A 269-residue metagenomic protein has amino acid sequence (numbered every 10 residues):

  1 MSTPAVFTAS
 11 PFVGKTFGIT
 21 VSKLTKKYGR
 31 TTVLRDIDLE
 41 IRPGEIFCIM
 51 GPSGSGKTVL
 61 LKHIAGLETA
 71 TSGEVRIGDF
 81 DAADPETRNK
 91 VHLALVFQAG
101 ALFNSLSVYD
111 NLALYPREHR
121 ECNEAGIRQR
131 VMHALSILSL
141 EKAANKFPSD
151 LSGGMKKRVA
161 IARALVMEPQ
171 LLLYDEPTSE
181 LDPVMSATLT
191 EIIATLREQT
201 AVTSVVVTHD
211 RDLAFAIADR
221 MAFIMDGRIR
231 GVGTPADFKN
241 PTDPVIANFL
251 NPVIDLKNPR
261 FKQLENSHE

Functional and structural regions predicted by a protein language model:
M50-P52: The feature captures the beta-strand-to-loop junction immediately N-terminal to the Walker
A65: Helix-to-loop junction immediately C-terminal to a conserved catalytic motif
D81-A94, E118, E124-A125, F238-T242: ABC ATPase NBD coupling module
E124-A143: Conserved ABC ATPase "signature" region
F147-L151, M155: Conserved ABC ATPase signature
V166-Q170: A short, proline-enriched helix->beta-strand linker immediately N-terminal to the Walker B motif in ABC-type P-loop
L172-D175: Catalytic Walker B motif of ABC-type/P-loop ATPase nucleotide-binding domains
